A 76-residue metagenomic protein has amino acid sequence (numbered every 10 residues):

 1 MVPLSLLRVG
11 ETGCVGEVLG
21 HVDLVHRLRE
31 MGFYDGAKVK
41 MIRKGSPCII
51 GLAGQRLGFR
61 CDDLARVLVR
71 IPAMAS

Functional and structural regions predicted by a protein language model:
L4, G10, I42, S46-S76: C-terminal structural segments of small proteins and small subunits
L6-G20: Short, basic/aromatic beta-hairpin or loop at an interaction surface
G20-V22, G36, I49: Helix-centric, low-specificity signal for extended rod-like, repetitive segments
D23-R27: Short alpha-helix capping/helix-loop boundary micro-motifs
F33-V39: Conserved beta-strand/loop element in small beta-rich adapter and peptidoglycan-binding domains
